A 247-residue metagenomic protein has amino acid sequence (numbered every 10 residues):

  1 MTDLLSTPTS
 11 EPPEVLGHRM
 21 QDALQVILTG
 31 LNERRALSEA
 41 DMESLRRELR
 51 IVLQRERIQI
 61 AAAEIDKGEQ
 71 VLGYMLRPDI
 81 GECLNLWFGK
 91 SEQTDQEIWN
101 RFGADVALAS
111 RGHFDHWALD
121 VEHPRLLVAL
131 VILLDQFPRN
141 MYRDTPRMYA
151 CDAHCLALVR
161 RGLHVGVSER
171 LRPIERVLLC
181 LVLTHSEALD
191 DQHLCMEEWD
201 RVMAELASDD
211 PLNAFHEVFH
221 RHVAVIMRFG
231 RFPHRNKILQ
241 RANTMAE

Functional and structural regions predicted by a protein language model:
M1-E11: PEST-like, low-complexity acidic/proline-rich intrinsically disordered segments, predominantly at protein N-termini
P13-I27: Short amphipathic alpha-helical heptad-repeat segments
R35-A36, E43-E247: Intrinsically disordered, low-complexity activation-like regions
